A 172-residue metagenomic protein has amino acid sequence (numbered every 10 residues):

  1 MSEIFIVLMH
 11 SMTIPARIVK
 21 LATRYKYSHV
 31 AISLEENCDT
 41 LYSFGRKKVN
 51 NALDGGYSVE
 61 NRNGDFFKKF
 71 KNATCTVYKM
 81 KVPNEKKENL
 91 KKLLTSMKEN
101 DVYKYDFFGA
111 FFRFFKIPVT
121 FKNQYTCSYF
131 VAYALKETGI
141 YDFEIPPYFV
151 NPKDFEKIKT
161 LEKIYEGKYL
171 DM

Functional and structural regions predicted by a protein language model:
M1-M172: Cysteine-nucleophile amide-bond enzymes
